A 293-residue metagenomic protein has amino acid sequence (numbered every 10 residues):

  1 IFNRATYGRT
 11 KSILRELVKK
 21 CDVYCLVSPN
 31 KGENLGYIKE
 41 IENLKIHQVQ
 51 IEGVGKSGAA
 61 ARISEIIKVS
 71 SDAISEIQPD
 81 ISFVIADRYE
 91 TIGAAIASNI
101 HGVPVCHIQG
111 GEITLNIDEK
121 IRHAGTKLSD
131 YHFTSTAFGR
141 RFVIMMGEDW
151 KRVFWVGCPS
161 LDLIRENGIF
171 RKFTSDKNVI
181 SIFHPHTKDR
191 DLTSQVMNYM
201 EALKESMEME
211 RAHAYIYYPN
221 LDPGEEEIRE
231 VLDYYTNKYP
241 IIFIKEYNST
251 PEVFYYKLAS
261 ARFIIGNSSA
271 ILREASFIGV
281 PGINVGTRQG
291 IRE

Functional and structural regions predicted by a protein language model:
I1-N30: N-terminal subdomain of nucleotide-sugar transferases
I1-Y7, I85-Y89, H184-S194, F263: Short, glycine-rich nucleotide/cofactor-binding loops
Y7-T10, G53-W150: Active-site and donor-binding regions of nucleotide-sugar-utilizing enzymes
C21-R62: Conserved nucleotide-sugar phosphate-binding/catalytic loop shared by glycosyltransferases and other
S28-E33, L128-S194: A nucleotide-sugar donor-handling region in carbohydrate enzymes
K31-E40, S57, K172-S260: Donor-nucleotide binding loops and adjacent catalytic segments primarily of GT-B fold Leloir glycosyltransferases
F83-I85, I92, H107-I108, H132 (+1 more regions): A donor-sugar binding/catalytic signature common to diverse glycosyltransferases and related nucleotide-sugar
I85, T134-T136, V156, Y217 (+1 more regions): Replace "coordinates the UDP/GDP/TDP-sugar" with "coordinates nucleotide-activated sugar donors
